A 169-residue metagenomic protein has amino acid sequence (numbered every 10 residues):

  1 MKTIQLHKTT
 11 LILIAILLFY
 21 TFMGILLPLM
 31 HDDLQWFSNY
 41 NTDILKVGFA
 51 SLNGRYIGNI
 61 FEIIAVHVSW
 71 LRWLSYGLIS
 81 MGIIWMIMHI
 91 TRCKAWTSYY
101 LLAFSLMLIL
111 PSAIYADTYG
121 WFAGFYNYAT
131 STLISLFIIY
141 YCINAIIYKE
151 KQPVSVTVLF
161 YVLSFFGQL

Functional and structural regions predicted by a protein language model:
K2-I4, M88-S98, I146-V154: Membrane-interface helix-boundary motifs at transmembrane edges
H7-H31: Transmembrane signal-anchor helices characteristic of membrane glycosylation enzymes that use polyprenol
F22-Y40, F49-I60: Extracytoplasmic catalytic/substrate-binding loops of multi-pass membrane glycan-assembly enzymes
L34-T42, I60-H67, T91-R92, I139-I146: Short juxtamembrane and helix-loop transition motifs at transmembrane-helix boundaries in membrane proteins
G48-S80: Short hydrophobic/aromatic helix or loop-helix immediately within or flanking a transmembrane segment in polytopic
G77-Y99, F137: Transmembrane-helix motifs of polytopic, lipid-linked glycan transferases
S105-I146: Membrane-interface micro-motifs in multi-pass membrane enzymes
S155-L169: Membrane-interface alpha helices of multi-pass inner-membrane proteins
